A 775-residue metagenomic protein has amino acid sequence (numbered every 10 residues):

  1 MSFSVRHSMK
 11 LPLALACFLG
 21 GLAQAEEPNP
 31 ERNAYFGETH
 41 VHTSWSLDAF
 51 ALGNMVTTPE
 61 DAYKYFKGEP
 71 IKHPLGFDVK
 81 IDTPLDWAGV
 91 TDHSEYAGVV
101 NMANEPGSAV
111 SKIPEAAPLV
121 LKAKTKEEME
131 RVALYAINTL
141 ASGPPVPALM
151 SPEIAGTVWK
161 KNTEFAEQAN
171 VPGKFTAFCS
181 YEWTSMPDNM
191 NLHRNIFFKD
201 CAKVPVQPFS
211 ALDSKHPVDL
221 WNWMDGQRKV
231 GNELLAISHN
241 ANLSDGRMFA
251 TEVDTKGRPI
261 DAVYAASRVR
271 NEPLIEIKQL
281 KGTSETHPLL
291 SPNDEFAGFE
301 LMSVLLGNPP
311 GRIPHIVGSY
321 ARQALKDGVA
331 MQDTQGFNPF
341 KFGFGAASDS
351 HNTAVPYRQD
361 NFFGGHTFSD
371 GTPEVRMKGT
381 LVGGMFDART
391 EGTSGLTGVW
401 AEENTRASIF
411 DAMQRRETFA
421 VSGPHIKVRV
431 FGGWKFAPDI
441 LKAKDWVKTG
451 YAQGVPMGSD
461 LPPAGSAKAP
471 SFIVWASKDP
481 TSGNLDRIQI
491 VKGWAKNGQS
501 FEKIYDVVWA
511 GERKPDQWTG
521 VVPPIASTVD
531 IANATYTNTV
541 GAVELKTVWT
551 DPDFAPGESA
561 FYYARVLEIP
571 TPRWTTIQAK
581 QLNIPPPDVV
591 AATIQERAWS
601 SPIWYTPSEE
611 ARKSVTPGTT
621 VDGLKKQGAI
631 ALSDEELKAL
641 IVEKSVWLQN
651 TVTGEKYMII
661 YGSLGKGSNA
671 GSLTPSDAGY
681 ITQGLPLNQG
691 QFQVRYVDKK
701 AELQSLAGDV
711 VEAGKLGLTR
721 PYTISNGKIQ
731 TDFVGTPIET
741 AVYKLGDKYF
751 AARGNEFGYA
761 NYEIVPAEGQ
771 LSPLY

Functional and structural regions predicted by a protein language model:
S2-P12: Bacterial N-terminal signal peptides that target proteins for export
K10-G20: Bacterial N-terminal signal peptides
G21-A25: Sec/Tat signal peptide C-region and signal peptidase I cleavage site
E26-P59, Y63-F66, I71-A117, A148-S151 (+5 more regions): C-terminal functional module detector
P114-P145: Aromatic- and acidic-residue-enriched carbohydrate-binding clefts of CAZyme catalytic domains
F197-K199: Long, charge-dense tracts
P208, K215, D219-L220: Acidic, metal/ion-coordinating pockets
V615-Y775: Lipid interaction determinants
